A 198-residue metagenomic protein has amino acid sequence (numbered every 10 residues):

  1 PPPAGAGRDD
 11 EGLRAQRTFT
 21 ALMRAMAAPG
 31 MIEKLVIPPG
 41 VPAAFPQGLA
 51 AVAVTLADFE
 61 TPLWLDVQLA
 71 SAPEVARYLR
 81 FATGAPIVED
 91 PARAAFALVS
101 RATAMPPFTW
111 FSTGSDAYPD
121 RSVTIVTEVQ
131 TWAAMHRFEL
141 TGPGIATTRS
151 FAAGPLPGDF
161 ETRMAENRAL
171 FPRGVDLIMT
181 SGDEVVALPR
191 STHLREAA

Functional and structural regions predicted by a protein language model:
P1-P62, D66-L69, F81, G182-E184 (+2 more regions): N-terminal, charge-rich interaction modules
Q68, P73-A198: Internal, well-folded beta-alpha domain core
